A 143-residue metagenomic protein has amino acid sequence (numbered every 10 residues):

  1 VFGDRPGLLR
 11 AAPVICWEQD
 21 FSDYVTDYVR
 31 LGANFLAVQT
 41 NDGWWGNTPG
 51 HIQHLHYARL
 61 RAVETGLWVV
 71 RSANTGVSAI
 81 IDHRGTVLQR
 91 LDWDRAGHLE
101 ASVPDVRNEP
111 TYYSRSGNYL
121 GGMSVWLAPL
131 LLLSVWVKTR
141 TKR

Functional and structural regions predicted by a protein language model:
V1-R143: Solvent-exposed soluble domains appended to multi-pass membrane proteins
